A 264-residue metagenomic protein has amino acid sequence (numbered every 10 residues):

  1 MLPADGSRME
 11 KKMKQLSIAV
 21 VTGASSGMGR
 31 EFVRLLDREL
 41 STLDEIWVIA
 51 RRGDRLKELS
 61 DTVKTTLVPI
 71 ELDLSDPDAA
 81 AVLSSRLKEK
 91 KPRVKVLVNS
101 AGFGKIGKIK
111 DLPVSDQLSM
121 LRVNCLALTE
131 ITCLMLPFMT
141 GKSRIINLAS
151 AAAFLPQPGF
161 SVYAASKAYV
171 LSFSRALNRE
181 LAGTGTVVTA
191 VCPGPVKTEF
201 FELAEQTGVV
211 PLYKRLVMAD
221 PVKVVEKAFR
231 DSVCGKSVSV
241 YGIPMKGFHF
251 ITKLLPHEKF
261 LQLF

Functional and structural regions predicted by a protein language model:
S25-S26: Conserved glycine-rich cofactor-binding loop
L40-E58: Conserved glycine-rich Rossmann-like NAD(P)H-binding loop of the short-chain dehydrogenase/reductase
S100-K105: Conserved NAD(P)H cofactor-binding loop of Rossmann-fold oxidoreductase domains
K108-I109, D116-L118: Substrate-binding pocket helix/loop in short-chain dehydrogenase/reductase
T132, S166: Active-site helix of classical SDR
S150: Residue(s) in the substrate-gating loop at a strand-loop-helix junction that position the organic substrate next
A190, P211-F248: C-terminal helical subdomain
